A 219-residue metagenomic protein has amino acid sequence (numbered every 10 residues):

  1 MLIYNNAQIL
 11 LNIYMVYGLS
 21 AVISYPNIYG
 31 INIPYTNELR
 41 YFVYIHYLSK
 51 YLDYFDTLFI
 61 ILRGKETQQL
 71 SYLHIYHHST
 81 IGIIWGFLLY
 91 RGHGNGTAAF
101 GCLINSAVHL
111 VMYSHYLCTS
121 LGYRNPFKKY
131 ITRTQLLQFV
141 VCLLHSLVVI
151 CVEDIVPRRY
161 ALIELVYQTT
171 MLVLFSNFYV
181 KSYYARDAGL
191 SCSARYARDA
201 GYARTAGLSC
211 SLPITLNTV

Functional and structural regions predicted by a protein language model:
M1-L103, H115-L137, V141-G189, C210 (+1 more regions): Membrane-helix and juxtamembrane interface regions of eukaryotic multi-pass membrane proteins
L110: Acidic, glycine-rich loop-and-strand cores that form catalytic or ligand-binding grooves in diverse globular domains
A188-S209: Long, intrinsically disordered low-complexity tandem-repeat segments
